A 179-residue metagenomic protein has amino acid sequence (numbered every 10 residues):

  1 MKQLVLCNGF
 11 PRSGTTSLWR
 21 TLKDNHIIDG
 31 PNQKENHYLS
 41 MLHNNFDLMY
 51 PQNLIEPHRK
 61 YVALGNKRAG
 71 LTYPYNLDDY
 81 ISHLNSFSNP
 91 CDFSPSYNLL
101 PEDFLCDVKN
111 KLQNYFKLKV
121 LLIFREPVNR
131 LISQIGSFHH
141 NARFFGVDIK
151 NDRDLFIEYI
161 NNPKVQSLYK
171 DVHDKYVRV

Functional and structural regions predicted by a protein language model:
M1-S94, Y115, R130-N162: PAPS-dependent sulfotransferase catalytic core
G14-T15, C91, V108, V120 (+2 more regions): Generic structural signal for small/hydrophobic residues in well-ordered secondary structure, especially within
G70-P74, P101, Q166-Y169: A conditional alpha-helix N-cap/helix-loop micro-motif detector
I81, K109, I157-I160, Y169-H173 (+1 more regions): Residue-level detector of alpha-helical secondary structure
P90-Y97, D171-V179: Phosphate-binding beta-loop-alpha motif at adenosine-nucleotide cofactor sites
L100-L122: ATP-dependent NMP and nucleoside kinases share a basic, alpha-helical "lid"
F104, R125, I132-S133: Acidic, glycine- and histidine-enriched catalytic cores of nucleic acid- and nucleotide-handling enzymes, centered on
A142, K164-D171: Phosphate-binding/catalytic loops
